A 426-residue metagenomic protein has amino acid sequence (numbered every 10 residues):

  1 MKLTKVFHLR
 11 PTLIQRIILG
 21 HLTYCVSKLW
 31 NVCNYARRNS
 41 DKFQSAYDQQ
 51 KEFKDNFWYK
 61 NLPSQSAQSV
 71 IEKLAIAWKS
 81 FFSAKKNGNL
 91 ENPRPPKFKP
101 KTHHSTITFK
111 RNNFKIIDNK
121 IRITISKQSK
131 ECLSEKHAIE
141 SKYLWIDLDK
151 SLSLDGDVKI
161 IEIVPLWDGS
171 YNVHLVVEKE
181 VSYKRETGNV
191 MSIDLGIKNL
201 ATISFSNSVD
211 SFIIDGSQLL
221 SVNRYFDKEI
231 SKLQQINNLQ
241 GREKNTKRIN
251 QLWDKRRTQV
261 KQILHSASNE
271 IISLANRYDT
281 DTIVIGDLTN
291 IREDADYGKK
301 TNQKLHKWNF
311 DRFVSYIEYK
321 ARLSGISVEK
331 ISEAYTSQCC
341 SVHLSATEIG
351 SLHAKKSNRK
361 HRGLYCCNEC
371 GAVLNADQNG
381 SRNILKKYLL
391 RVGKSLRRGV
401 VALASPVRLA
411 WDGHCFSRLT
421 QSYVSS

Functional and structural regions predicted by a protein language model:
M1-S69: Gly/serine-rich nucleotide phosphate-binding loop at the start of the catalytic core of nucleotide/ADP-ribose-handling
L9, K60, S64, D254-K261 (+3 more regions): Hydrophobic alpha-helical scaffolding
C33, V70-F81, Q378-Y388: Stable alpha-helical structural segments in soluble proteins, enriched in small hydrophobic residues
N39-D55, G156-V158, P165-V314, S395-S426: Substrate-contacting helices/loops that form the catalytic groove of nucleic-acid and nucleotide-polymer processing
Y47-L166, Q303, K307: Acidic carboxylate diad motif detector
F114, N119-I123, S170-V173, L200-A201 (+1 more regions): Hydrophobic residues embedded in beta-strands of well-ordered beta-sheets
K304, W308-S426: Positively charged, low-complexity nucleic-acid-binding target-recognition regions
